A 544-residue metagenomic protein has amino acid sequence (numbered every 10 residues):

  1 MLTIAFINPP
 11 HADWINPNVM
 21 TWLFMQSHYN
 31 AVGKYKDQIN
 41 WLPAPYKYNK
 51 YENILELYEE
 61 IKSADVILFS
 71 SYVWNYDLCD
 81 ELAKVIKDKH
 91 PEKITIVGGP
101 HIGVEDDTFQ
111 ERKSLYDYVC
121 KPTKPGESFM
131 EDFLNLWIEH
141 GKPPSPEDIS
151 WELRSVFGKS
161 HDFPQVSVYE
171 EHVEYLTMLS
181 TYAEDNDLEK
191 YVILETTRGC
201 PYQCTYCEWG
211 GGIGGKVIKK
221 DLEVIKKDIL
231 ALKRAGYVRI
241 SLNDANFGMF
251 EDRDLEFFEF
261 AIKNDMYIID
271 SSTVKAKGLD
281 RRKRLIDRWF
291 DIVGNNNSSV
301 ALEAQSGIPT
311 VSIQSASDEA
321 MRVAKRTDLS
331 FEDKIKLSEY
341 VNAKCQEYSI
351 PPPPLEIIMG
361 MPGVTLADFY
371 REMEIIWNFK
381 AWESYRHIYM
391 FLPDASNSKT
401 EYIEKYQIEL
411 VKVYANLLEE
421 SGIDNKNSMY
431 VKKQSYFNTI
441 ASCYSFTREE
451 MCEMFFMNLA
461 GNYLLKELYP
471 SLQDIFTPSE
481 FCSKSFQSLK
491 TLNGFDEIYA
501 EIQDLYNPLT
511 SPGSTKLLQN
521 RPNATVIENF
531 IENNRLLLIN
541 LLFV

Functional and structural regions predicted by a protein language model:
M1-A235: Acidic, low-complexity intrinsically disordered segments
M1-P9, W22-L23, N30-I39, K50-Y51 (+4 more regions): Radical SAM enzyme core and accessory elements
L2-H11, V66, I96, L222-V364: Conserved SAM/AdoMet-binding glycine-rich loop
S71, G99, P122-T123, D244 (+2 more regions): Glycine-rich, histidine-containing beta strand-loop boundary motifs that form or position
L78-V85, T108-E111, E256-F257, R284-R288 (+2 more regions): A short acidic, amphipathic alpha-helical/loop segment
D106-D107, Y202, E251-D252, G307 (+4 more regions): Flexible glycine/acidic-rich beta-alpha junction loops that bind and position SAM and/or redox cofactors in anaerobic
T108-M130, W289-I308, I376-R386: Structural recognition of alpha->loop->beta junctions
L255-I262, T365-W382, N458: Short, electropositive alpha-helical surface patch
